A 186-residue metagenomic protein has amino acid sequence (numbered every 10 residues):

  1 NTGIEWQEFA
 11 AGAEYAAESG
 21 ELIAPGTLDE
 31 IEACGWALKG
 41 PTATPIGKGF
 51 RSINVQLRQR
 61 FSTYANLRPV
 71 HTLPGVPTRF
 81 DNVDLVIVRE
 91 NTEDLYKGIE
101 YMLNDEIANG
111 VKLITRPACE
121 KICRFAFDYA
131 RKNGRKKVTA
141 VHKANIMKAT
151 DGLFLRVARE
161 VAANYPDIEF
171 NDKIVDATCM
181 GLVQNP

Functional and structural regions predicted by a protein language model:
N1, D105-D176, N185: Glycine-rich phosphate/diphosphate-binding loop of Rossmann-like nucleotide-binding domains
T2-I4, E32-C34, S62-T63, D81-D84 (+4 more regions): Short coil/turn connectors at secondary-structure junctions
G3-G26, M180-L182: N-terminal beta-loop-helix "entrance" segment that forms/cooperates in small-molecule cofactor or anionic ligand
Q7-A11, P69-V70, V141, K173-V175: Conserved beta-strand termini and adjacent loop/short-helix elements that scaffold enzyme active sites in alpha/beta
Y15, P45-I46, N145-A149: Short, small-residue-enriched loops and turns at beta-alpha junctions that line or gate enzyme active sites
A17-K112: N-terminal glycine-rich phosphate/adenylate-binding segment common to multiple enzyme folds
G26-L28, T72-R79, F127-A130, C179-P186: A generic local secondary-structure boundary/capping motif
L28-I46, V161, D167-P186: Glycine-rich phosphate-binding loop
